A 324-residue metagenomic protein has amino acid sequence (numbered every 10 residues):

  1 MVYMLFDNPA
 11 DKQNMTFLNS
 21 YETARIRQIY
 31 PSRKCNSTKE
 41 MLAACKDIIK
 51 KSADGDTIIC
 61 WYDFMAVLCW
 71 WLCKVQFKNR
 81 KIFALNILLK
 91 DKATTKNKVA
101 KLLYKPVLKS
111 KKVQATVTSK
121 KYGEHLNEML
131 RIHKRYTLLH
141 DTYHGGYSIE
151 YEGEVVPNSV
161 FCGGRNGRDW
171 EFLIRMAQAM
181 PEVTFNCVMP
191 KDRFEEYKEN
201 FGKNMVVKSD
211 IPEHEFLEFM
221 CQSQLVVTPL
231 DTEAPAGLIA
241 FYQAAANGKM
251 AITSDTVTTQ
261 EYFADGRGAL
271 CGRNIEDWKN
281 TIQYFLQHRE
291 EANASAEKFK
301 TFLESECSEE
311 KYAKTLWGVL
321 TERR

Functional and structural regions predicted by a protein language model:
C45-D54, K96-A115: Membrane-proximal helix-turn-helix segments that form the acceptor-binding/catalytic region of lipid-linked
K112-I149: Donor nucleotide-sugar binding/catalytic pocket of nucleotide-sugar-dependent glycosyltransferases
E152-W170, I174-Q178, N186: Conserved donor-binding/catalytic core segment of Leloir-type glycosyltransferases
E195-L217: Nucleotide-activated donor-binding/catalytic signature segment of Leloir-type glycosyltransferases, i.e., the conserved
E196, D255-L270: Short acidic/histidine- and often glycine-rich active-site loop of Leloir-type glycosyltransferases that engages
L225-V227, A246-T253: Short hydrophobic beta-strand element within catalytic cores of glycosyltransferases and related nucleotide-activated
D265-E276, Y284-E290: Conserved acidic donor-binding segment of nucleotide-sugar-dependent glycosyltransferases
Q287-T321: A charged, aromatic-enriched C-terminal amphipathic alpha-helix characteristic of glycosyltransferases across folds
